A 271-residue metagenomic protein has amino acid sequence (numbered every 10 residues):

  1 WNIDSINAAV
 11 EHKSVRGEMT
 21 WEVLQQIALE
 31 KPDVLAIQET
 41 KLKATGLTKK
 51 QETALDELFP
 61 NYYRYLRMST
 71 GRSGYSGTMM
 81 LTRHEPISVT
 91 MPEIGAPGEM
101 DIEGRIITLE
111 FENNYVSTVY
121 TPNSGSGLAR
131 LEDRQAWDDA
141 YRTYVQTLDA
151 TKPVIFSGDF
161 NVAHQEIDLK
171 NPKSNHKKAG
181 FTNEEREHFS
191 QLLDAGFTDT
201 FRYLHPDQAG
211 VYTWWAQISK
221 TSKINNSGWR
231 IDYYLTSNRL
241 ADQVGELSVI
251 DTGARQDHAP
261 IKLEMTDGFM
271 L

Functional and structural regions predicted by a protein language model:
W1-A9, E110-S126, S157: Active-site-proximal beta-strand elements of phosphoester/diester hydrolases
W1-D56, L66, T70-S76, F269-L271: N-terminal, active-site-proximal structural segment of metallo-dependent hydrolase catalytic domains
W1-I3, Q26-L47, V116, Y144-E166 (+4 more regions): Active-site beta-strand/loop signature of hydrolases that rely on acidic residues for catalysis
K41-S124: Structured beta-strand-rich core segments of catalytic domains in phosphoester-bond hydrolases
D56, D139-S227, I231: Metal-dependent phosphoesterases centered on the DNase I-like endonuclease/exonuclease/phosphatase
S73-T90, S219-Q243: Conserved beta strand-loop-helix elements of the APE1-like EEP
E93-E99, T121-D138, R142, K173-K178: Surface-exposed cleft-lining segments at the edges of enzyme active sites
I250-L271: Surface polyanion/phosphate-binding segment centered on an Asp-His-Pro turn
